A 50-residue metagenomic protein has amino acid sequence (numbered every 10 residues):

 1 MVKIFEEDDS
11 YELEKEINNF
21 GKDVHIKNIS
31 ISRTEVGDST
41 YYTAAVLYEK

Functional and structural regions predicted by a protein language model:
F5-V24: Short, well-ordered alpha-helical segments
E14-E16, V36-Y41: Short, solvent-exposed polar/charged micro-motifs at secondary-structure junctions
V24-S30: Charged, amphipathic alpha-helical segments
S30-V36: Short, solvent-exposed loop/turn elements at beta->coil junctions and helix N-caps that rim active or binding pockets
D38-K50: C-terminal edge-of-domain segments
